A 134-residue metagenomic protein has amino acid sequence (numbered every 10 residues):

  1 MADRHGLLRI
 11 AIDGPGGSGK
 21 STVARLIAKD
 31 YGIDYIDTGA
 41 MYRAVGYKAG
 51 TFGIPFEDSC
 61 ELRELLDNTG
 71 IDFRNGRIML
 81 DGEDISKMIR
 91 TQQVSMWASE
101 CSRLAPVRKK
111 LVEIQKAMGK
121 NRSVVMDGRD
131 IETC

Functional and structural regions predicted by a protein language model:
A2-L7: Phosphate-binding P-loop
I10-I12: Hydrophobic anchor at the beta1->P-loop junction of P-loop NTPases
G17: Walker A (P-loop) phosphate-binding loop of P-loop NTPases
K20: Conserved lysine of the Walker
V23: Hydrophobic positions on the alpha1 helix immediately C-terminal to the Walker A/P-loop
A28-D37, T51-P55: Post-Walker A helix-loop "phosphate-sensing" segment adjacent to the P-loop in P-loop NTPases
A40-V124: ATP-dependent small-molecule kinase phosphotransfer cores that center on conserved nucleotide phosphate-binding segments
I85, D130-E132: Short glycine-rich anion-binding loops that position phosphate/pyrophosphate groups of nucleotides and phosphorylated
